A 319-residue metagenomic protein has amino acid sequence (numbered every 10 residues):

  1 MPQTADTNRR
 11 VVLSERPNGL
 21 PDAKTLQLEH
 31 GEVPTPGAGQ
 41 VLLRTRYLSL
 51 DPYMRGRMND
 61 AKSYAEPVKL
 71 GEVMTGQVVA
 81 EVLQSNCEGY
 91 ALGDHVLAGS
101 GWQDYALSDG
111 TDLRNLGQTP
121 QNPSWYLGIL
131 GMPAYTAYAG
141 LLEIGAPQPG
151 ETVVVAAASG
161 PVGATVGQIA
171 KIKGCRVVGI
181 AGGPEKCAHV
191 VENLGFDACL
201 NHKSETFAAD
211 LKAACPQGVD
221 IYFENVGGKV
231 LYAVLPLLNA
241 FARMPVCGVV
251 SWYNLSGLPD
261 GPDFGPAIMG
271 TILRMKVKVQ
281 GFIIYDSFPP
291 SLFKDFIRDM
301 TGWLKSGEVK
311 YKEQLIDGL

Functional and structural regions predicted by a protein language model:
E32-L50, M58-W102: Glycine-rich beta-strand-centered segment in the early N-terminal region that forms part of a ligand/cofactor-binding
M74-Q84, G89-A157, C199, E308-V309: NAD(P)H dinucleotide-binding glycine-rich loop of Rossmann-like/cofactor-binding domains, especially the beta1-alpha1
H95, T152, R176, A242-R243 (+1 more regions): Short glycine-centered segments of the SAM/dcSAM-binding site in methyltransferase folds
D104, G182-V190, F207, F264-M269: Short, glycine/polar-rich helix-capping loops at beta-to-alpha or helix-loop-helix junctions that flank or form
L127-E205: Mid-domain Rossmann-like dinucleotide-binding core that forms the NAD(H)/NADP(H) cofactor-binding site
T206-P216: Short amphipathic alpha-helix with an adjacent loop that forms part of the alpha/beta core around
K229-V309: Glycine-rich phosphate-binding loop and adjacent beta-alpha segment of Rossmann(oid) nucleotide-cofactor-binding
